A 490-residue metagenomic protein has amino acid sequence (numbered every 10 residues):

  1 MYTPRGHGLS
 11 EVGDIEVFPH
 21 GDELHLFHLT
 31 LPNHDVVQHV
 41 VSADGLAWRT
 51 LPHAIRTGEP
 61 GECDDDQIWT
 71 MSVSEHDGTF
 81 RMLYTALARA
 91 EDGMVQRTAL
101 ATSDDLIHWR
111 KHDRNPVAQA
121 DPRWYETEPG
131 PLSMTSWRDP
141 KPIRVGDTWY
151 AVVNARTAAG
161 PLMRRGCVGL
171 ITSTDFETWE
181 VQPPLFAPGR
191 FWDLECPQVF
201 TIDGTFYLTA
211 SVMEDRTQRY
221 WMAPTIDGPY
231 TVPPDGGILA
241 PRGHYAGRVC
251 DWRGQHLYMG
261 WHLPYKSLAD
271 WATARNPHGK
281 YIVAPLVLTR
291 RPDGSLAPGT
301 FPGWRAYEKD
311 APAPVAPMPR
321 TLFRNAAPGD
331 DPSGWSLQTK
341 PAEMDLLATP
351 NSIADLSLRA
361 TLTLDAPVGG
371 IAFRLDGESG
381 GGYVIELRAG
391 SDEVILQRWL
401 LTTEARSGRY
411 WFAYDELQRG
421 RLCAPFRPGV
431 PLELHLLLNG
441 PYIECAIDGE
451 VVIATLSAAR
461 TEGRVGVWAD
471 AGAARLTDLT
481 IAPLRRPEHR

Functional and structural regions predicted by a protein language model:
M1-F18, L46-E75, I107-R144, A159-G160 (+5 more regions): Surface loop/turn signatures of beta-propeller and other carbohydrate-active proteins
Y2-T3, L239, H278-I282, L286-R490: Extracellular glycan-recognition regions
G8-N33, L51-H53, W69-G93, R97-A101 (+7 more regions): Hydrophobic core segments of beta-strands in well-ordered, beta-rich domains
P19, E75, R144, T201 (+5 more regions): Generic beta-strand structural signal
L29, S42, T85, S103 (+5 more regions): Predominantly extracellular/luminal cell-surface or secreted proteins
Q38-D44, R97-L106, C167-D175, Y220-I226 (+1 more regions): Beta-propeller blade signature
C196-F200, Y207-A210, R216-P224, Y230-T231 (+1 more regions): Extended hydrophobic/aromatic segments used for targeting, binding, or gating
S211, Y220-G279, V283-P285, G449-A474: Aromatic sugar-binding interfaces of carbohydrate-active proteins
